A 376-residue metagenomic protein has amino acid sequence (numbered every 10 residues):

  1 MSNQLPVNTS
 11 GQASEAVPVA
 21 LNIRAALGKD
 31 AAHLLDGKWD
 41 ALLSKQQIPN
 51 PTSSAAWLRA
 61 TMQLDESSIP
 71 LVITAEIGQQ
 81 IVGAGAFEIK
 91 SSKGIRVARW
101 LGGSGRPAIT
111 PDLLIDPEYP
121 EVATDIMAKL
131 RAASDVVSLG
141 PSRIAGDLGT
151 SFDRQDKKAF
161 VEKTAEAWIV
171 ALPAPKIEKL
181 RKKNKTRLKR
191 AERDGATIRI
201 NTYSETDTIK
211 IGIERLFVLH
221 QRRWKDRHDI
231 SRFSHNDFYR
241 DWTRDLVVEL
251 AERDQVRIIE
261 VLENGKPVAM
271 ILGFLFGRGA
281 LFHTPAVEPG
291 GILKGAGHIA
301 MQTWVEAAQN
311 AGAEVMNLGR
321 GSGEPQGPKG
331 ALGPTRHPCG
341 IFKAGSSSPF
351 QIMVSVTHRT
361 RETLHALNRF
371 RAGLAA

Functional and structural regions predicted by a protein language model:
S2-N22, I89, D147-I177, N310-A376: Active-site/acyl-donor-binding loops of N-acyltransferases
G11-L21, P49-R59, P107-I115, L139-P141: Short N-terminal helix-initiation segments at or just after the protein's N-terminus
L21-G78, V82-W100, S142-E162, A174-I292: A conserved beta-strand-loop-helix scaffold within acyl/acetyltransferase catalytic domains
I69-P70, I77, K90-K163, G277-T335: Acyl-donor binding region in acyl/amide transferases
I115-D116, H235, A344: Generic structural "secondary-structure junction" signal
I115-P117, V170-L172, S204: Short beta-strand-to-loop capping motifs
L130, E178-L188, S355-R361: Short intrinsically disordered coil segments
